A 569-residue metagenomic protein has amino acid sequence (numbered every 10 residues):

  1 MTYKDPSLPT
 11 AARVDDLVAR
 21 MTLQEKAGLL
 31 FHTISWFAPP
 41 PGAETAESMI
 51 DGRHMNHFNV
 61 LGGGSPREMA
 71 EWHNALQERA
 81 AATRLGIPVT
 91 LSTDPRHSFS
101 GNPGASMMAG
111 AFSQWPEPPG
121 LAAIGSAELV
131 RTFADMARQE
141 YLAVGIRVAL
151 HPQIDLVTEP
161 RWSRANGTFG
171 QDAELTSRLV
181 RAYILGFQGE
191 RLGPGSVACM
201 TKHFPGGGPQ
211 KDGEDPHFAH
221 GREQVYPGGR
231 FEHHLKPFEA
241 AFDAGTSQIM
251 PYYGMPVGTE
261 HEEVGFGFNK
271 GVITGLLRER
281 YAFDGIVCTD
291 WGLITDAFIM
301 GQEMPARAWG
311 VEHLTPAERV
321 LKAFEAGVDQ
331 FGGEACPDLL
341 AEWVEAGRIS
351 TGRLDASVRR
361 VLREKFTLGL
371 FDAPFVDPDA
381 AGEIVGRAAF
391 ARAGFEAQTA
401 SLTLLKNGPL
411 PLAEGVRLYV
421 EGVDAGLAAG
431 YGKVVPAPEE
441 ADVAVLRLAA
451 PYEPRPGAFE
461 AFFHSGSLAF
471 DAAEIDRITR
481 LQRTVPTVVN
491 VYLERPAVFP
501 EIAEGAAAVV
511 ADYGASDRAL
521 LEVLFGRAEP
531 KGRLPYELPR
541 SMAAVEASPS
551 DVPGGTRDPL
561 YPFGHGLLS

Functional and structural regions predicted by a protein language model:
M1-P205, L235-Y252, G265-C336, E345-L370 (+4 more regions): N-terminal beta-rich core of secreted/periplasmic extracellular enzymes
M1-P6, A12, A143, E263 (+6 more regions): C-terminal non-catalytic regions of proteins with extracellular/luminal or membrane-system context
T33-I34, P95-R96, D155-L156, C199-G207 (+6 more regions): A glycine-rich phosphate-binding loop feature that marks nucleotide/adenosyl-phosphate handling sites
A38-P39, G228-L235, E312, G422 (+2 more regions): A general structural motif
N102-G104, D212, R495-P500: Distinct, well-ordered alpha-helical segments
A123-R131, P227, F231, R387-G394 (+1 more regions): Short acidic-aromatic active-site loops that bind/stabilize oxyanions
R164, H220-Y226, G258-E263, A297-V328 (+4 more regions): Short beta-alpha connecting loops at secondary-structure transitions that line or flank enzyme active sites
K211-F231: Binuclear metal-dependent hydrolase catalytic cores centered on His/Asp/Glu-rich metal-binding motifs
